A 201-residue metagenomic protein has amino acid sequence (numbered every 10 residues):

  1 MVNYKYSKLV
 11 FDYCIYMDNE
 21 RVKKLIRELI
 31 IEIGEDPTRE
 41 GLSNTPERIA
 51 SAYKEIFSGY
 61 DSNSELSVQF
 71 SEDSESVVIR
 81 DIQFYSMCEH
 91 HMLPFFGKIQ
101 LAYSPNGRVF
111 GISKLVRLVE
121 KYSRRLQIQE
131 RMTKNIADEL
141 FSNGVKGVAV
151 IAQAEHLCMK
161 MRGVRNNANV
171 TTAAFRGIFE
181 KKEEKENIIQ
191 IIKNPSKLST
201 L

Functional and structural regions predicted by a protein language model:
N3-Y6, D12: Intrinsic-disorder-associated, low-complexity terminal segments enriched in Asp/Asn/His/Tyr and depleted of Lys/Arg
F11-L201: A domain-level signal for the structural core that forms small-molecule/cofactor-binding pockets and catalytic centers
